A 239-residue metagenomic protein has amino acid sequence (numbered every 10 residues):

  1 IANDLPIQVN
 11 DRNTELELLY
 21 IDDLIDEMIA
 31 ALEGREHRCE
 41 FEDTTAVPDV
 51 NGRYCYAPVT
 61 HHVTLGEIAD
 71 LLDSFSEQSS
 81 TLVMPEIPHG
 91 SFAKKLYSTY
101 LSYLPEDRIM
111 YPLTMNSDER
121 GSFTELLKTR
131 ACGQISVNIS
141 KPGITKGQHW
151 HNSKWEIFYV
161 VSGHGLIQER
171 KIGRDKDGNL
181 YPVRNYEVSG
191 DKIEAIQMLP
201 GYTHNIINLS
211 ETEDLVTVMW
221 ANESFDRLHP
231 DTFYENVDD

Functional and structural regions predicted by a protein language model:
I1-G34, I68: NAD(P)-dependent short-chain dehydrogenase/reductase
D23-D26, A30-M115: Mid/C-terminal beta-alpha module of Rossmann-like enzyme folds, strongest in SDR-family dehydrogenases/epimerases
I109-Q148: A short glycine-rich, His/Asp/Glu-containing loop-to-beta-strand
C132, I144-I157, G190-K192: A short beta-loop-beta micro-motif enriched in histidine and acidic residues
G147-H149, I167-E169, A195-M198, H204-E211: Short beta-strand His + acidic residue motifs that chelate non-heme Fe in jelly-roll/DSBH and cupin folds
S153-D175: Glycine- and acidic-residue-biased ligand/ion/polar-headgroup-sensing regions
G173-G201: Short acidic-glycine-tyrosine-enriched beta hairpin
D177-P182, I207-D239: Double-stranded beta-helix
